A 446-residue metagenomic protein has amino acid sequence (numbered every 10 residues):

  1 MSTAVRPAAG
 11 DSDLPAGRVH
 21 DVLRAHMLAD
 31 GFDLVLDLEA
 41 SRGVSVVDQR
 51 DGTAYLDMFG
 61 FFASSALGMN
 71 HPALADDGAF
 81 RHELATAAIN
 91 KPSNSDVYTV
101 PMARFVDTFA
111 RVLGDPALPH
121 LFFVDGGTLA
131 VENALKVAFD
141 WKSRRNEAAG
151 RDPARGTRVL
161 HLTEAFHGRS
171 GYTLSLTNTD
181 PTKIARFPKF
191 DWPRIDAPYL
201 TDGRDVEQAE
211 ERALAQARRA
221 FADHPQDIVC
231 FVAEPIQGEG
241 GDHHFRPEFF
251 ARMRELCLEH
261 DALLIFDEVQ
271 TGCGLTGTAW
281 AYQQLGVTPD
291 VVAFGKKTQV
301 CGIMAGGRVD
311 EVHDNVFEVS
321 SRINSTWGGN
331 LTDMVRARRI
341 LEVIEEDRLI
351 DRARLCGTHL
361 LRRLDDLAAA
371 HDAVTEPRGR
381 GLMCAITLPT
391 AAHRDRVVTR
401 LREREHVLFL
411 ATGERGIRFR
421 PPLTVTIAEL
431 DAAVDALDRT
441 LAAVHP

Functional and structural regions predicted by a protein language model:
S2-P446: Conserved N-terminal phosphate-binding loop of PLP-dependent enzymes in the Aspartate aminotransferase
